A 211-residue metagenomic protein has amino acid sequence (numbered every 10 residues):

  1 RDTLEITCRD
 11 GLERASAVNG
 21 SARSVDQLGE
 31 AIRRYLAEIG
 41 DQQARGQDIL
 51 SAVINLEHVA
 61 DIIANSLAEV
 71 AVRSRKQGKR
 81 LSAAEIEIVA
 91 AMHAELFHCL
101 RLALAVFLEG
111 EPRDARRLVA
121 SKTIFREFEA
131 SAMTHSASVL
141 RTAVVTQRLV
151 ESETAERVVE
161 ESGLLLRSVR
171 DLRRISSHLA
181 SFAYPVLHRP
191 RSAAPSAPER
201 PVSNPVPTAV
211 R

Functional and structural regions predicted by a protein language model:
R1-R211: Cytosolic, long alpha-helical scaffolding segments
